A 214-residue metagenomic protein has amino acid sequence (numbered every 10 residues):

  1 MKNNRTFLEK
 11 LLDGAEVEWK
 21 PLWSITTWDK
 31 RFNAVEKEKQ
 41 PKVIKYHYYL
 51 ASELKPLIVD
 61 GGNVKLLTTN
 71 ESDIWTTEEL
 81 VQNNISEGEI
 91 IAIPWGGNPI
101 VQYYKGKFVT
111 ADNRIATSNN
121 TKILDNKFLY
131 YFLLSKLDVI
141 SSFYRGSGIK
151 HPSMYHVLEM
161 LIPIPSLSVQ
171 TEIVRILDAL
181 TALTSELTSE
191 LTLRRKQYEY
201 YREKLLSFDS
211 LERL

Functional and structural regions predicted by a protein language model:
M1-L214: Charged, alpha-helix-forming regions
